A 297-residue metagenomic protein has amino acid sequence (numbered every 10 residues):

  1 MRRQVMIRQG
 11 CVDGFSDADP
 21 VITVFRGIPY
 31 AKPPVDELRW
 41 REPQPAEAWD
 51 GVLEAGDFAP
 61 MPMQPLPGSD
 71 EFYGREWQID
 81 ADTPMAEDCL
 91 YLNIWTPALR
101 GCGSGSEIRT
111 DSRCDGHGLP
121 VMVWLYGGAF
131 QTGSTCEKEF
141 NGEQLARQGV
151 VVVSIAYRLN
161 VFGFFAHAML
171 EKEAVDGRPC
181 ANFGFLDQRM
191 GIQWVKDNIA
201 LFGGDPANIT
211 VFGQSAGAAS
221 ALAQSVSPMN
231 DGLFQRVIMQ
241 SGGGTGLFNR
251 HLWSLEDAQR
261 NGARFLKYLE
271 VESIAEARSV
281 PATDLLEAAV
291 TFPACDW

Functional and structural regions predicted by a protein language model:
M1-N182, P206: Non-catalytic accessory segments of hydrolases
G127, F183, D187, S215-A218: Active-site loop->helix "elbow" adjoining a glycine-rich segment at hydrolase catalytic centers
R147, D197, V226-M229: Short, well-ordered alpha-helices that flank and scaffold nucleotide-derived cofactor binding pockets
M169-K172, P228, L255-E256: Short, hinge-like loop/turn segments at secondary-structure boundaries
G177-A200, E256-R260: Alpha/beta-hydrolase active-site loop
A207-F248: Primarily recognizes the serine-hydrolase "nucleophile elbow" in alpha/beta-hydrolase and SGNH/GDSL folds
D231, Q240-W297: Substrate-access "cap/lid" subdomains that shape and gate the entrance to catalytic or ligand-binding pockets
